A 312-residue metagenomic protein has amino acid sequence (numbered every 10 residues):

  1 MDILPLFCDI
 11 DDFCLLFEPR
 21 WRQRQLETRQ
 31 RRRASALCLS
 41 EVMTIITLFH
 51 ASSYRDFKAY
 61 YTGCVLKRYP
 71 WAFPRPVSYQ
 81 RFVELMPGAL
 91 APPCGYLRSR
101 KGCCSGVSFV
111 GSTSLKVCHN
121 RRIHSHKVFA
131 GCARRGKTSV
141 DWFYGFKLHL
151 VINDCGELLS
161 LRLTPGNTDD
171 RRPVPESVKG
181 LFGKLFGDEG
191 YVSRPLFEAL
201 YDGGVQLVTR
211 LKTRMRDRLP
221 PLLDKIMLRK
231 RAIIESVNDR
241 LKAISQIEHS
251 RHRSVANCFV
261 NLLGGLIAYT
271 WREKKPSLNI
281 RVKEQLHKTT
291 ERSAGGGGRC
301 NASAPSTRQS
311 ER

Functional and structural regions predicted by a protein language model:
M1-R312: Short alpha-helical elements
